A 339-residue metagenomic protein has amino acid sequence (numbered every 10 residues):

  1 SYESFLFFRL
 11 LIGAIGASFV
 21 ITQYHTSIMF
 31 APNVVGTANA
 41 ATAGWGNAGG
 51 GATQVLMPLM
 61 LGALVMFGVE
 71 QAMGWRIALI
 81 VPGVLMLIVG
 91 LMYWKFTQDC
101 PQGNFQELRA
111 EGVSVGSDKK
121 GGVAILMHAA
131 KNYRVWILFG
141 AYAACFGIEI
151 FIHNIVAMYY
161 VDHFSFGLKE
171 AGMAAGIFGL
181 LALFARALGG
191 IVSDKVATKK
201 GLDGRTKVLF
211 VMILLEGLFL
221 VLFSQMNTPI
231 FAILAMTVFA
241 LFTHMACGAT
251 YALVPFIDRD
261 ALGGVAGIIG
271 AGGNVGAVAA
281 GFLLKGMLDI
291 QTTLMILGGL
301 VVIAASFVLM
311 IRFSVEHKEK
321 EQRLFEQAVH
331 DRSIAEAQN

Functional and structural regions predicted by a protein language model:
E3-A17, A143, F219, I230-C247: Hydrophobic core of transmembrane alpha-helices in multi-pass small-molecule transporters, especially MFS/SLC-type
L6-G46: Cytoplasmic helix-loop-helix junction between adjacent transmembrane helices in 12-TM secondary transporters
G36-G62, A182, G267-A280: Glycine-rich segments within core transmembrane alpha-helices of 12-TM secondary carriers
G62, G83-E111, A304-V315: C-terminal membrane-cytosol helix-exit motif in multi-pass small-molecule transporters
L91-F96, S224, L297-D331: Multi-pass alpha-helical transporter architecture, strongest for 12-TM Major Facilitator/SLC carriers used
W94-A124, K318-V329: Flexible cytoplasmic inter-helical loops of multi-pass small-molecule transporters
M127-G190, C247, Y251: Extracytoplasmic gate region of multi-pass secondary transporters
K195-M212: Cytoplasmic membrane-interface "Motif A"-like loop-to-helix N-cap segments of 12-TM Major Facilitator Superfamily
